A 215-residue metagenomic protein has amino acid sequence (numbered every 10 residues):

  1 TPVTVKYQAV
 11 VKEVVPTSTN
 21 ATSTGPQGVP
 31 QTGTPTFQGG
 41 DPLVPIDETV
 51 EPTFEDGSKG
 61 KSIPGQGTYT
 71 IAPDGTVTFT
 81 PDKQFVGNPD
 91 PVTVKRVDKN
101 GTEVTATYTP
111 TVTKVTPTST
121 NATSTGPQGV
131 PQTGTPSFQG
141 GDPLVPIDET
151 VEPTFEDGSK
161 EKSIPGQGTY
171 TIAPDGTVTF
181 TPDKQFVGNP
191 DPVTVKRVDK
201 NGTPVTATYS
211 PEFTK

Functional and structural regions predicted by a protein language model:
T1-P45, P91, K99-P146, P192 (+1 more regions): Extracellular interdomain linkers/hinges and stalk-like, low-complexity segments in secreted or single-pass
V3, V29-T76, T80, V130-T177 (+3 more regions): Surface-exposed or secretory-pathway low-complexity segments enriched in glycine-proline and Ser/Thr/acidic residues
S23-G25, I71, S124-G126, I172 (+1 more regions): Hydrophobic beta-strand core residues of beta-sandwich domains
T76, P89-T93, T177, P190-T194: Short, conserved beta-strand segments of beta-strand-rich sandwich/propeller modules, principally
K83-N88, K184-N189: Surface-exposed, short loops/turns at beta-strand junctions within beta-sandwich domains
